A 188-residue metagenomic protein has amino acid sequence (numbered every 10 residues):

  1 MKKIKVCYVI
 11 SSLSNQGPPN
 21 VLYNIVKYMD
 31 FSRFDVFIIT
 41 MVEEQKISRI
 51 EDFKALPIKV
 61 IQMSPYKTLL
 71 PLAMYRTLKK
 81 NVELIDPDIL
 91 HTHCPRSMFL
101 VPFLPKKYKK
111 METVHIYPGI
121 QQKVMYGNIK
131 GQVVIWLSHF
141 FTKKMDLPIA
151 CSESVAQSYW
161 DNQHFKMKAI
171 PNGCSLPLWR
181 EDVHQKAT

Functional and structural regions predicted by a protein language model:
V6-C7, P105-Q122, S138, I149 (+1 more regions): Active-site proximal beta-strand in glycosyltransferases
Y8-L69, V155-S158, A169: N-terminal strand-loop element at the rim of the active site of nucleotide-sugar-dependent glycosyltransferases
R76-K80, K130-P148, D161-N162: Membrane-proximal helix-turn-helix segments that form the acceptor-binding/catalytic region of lipid-linked
L90-H91, K144-E153: A short beta-strand/loop micro-motif in the catalytic core of glycosyltransferases that engages the nucleotide-sugar
T92-M98, V114: Short His-centered aromatic/hydrophobic patch
R96-S97, S154-A156: Alpha-helix capping/helix-boundary segments
T113-Q132, P177: Acceptor-binding helix/loop patch of EC 2.4 sugar-transfer enzymes, predominantly nucleotide-sugar-dependent
W160-D161, P171-T188: Acidic anion/phosphate-binding donor-loop and adjacent secondary structure in glycosyltransferase catalytic cores
